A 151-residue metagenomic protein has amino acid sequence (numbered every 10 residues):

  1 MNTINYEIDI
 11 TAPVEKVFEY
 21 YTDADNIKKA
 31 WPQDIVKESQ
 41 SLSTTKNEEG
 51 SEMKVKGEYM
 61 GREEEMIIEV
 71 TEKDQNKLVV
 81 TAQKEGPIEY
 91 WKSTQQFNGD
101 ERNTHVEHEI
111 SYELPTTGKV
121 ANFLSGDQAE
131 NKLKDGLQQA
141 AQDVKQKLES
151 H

Functional and structural regions predicted by a protein language model:
M1-S43, E48: Hydrophobic ligand-binding cavity/cleft-lining segments
T3, G50, N76-L78, E101-H105: A generic structural signal for beta-strand entry/edge sites
T3-N5, E63-I67, E89-S93: Short, surface-exposed coil-to-beta transition loops
I10-A12, Y59-G61, E72-D74, P87 (+2 more regions): Beta-strand elements of well-folded, non-transmembrane domains
E15-E19, R102, D135, Q139-Q142 (+2 more regions): Replace "anionic and nucleotidyl ligands
V17-Y21, I27, M53-V55, V70 (+4 more regions): Hydrophobic pocket/interface hotspot
S39-E85, Q139-H151: Glycine-rich portal/gate segments that line the openings of hydrophobic small-molecule binding cavities
Q83-D135: Beta-strand/loop substructures that line and gate deep hydrophobic ligand-binding cavities in soluble
